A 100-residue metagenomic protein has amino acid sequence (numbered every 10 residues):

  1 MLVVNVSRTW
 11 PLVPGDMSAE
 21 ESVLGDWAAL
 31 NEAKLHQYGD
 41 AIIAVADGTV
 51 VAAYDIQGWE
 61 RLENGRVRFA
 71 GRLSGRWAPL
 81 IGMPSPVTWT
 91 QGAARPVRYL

Functional and structural regions predicted by a protein language model:
M1-G39, V45-V50, R76-L100: Compositionally biased, charged N-terminal/linker segments
V51-E60: Short beta-strand-centered aromatic/proline hotspots
R61-S74: Short, solvent-exposed secondary-structure boundary/capping segments
